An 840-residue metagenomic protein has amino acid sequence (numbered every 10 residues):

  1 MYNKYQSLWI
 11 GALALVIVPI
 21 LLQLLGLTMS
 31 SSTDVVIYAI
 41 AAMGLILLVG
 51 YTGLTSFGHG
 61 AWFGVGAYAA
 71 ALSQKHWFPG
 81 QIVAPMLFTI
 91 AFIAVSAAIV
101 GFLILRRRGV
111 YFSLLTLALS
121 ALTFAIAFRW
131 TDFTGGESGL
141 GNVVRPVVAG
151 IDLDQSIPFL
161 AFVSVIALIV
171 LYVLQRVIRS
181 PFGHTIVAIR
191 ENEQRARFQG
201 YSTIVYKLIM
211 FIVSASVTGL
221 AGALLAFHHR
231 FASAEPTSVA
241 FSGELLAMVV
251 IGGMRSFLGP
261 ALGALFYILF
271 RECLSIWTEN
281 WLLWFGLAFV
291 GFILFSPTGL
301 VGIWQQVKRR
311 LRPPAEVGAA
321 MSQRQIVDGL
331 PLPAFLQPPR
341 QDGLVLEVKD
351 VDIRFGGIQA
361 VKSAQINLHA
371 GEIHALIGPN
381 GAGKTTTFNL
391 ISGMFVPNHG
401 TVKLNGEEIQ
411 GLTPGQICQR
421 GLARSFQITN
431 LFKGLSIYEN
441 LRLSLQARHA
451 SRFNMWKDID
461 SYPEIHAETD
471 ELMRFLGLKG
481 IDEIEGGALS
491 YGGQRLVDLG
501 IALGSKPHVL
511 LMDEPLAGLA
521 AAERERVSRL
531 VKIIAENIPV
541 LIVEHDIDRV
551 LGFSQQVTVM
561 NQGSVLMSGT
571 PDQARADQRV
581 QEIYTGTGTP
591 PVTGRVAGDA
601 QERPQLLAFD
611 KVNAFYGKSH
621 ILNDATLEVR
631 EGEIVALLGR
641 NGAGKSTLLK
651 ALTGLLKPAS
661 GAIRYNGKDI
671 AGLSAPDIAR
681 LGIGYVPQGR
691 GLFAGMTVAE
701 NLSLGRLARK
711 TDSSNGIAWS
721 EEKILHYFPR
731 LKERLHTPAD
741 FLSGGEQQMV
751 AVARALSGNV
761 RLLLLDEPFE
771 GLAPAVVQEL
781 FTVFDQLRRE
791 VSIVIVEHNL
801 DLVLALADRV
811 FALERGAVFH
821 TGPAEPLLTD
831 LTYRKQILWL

Functional and structural regions predicted by a protein language model:
M1-S322: Transmembrane alpha-helices and adjacent helix-loop boundaries
I377-P379, L638-R640: The feature captures the beta-strand-to-loop junction immediately N-terminal to the Walker
S392, T653: Helix-to-loop junction immediately C-terminal to a conserved catalytic motif
G400-I409, Q419-R420, G661-D669, L681 (+1 more regions): Conserved ABC transporter NBD signature motif
L503, A755-L756: ABC ATPase C-loop
L510-E514, L763-E767: Catalytic Walker B motif of ABC-type/P-loop ATPase nucleotide-binding domains
V550-G552, V803-A805: A short, surface-exposed alpha-helical micro-motif characterized by mixed small hydrophobic and charged/polar residues
